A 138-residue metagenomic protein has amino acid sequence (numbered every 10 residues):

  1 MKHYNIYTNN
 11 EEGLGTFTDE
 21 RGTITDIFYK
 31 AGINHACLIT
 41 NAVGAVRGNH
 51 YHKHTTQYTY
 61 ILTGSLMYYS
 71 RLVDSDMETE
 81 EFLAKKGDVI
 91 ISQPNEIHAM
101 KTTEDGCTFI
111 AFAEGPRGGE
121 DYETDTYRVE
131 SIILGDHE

Functional and structural regions predicted by a protein language model:
M1-N34: A short, N-terminal "cap"/entry segment at the start of jelly-roll beta-barrel domains of the cupin/DSBH fold
Y7-E12, A99-E138: Double-stranded beta-helix
E20, H54, E96-I97, D105: A generic "binding-loop/recognition-motif" signal
I24, N49, Y68-Y69, S92 (+2 more regions): Short beta-strand His + acidic residue motifs that chelate non-heme Fe in jelly-roll/DSBH and cupin folds
C37-T55: Conserved short histidine dyad/triad with adjacent acidic residue
H50, T56-I61, F82, V89-I90 (+1 more regions): His/acidic/aromatic-lined binding-pocket segments of jelly-roll/cupin-type domains and related regulatory beta-sandwich
H54-V73: Glycine- and acidic-residue-biased ligand/ion/polar-headgroup-sensing regions
V73-P94: Short acidic-glycine-tyrosine-enriched beta hairpin
